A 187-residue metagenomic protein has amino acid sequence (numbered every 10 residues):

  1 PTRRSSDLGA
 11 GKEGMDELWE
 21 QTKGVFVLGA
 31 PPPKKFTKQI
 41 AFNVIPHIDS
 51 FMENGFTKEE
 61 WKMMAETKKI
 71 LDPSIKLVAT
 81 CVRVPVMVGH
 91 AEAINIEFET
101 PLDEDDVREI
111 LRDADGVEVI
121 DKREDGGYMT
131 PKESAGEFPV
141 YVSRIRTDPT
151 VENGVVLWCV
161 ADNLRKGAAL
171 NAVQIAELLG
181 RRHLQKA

Functional and structural regions predicted by a protein language model:
T2-S5: Short, small-residue-biased leader/transition segments that mark boundaries at the very start of proteins
D7-A187: Charged docking surfaces used in two-component/phosphorelay signaling
